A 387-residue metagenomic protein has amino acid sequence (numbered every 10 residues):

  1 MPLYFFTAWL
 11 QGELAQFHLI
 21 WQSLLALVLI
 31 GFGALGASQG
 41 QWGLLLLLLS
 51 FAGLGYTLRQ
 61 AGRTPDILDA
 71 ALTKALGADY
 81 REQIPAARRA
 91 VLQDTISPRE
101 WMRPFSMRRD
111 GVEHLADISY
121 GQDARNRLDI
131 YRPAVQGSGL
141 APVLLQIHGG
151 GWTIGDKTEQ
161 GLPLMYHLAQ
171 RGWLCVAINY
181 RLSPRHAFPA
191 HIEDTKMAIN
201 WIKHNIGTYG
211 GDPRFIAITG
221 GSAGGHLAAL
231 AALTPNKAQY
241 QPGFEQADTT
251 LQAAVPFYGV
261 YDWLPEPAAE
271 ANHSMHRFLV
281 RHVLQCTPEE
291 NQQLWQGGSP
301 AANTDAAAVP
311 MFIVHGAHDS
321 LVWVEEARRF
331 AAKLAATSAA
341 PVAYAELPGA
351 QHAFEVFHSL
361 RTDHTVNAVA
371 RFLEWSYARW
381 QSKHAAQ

Functional and structural regions predicted by a protein language model:
M1-Q387: Alpha/beta-hydrolase superfamily serine-hydrolase fold, recognizing
